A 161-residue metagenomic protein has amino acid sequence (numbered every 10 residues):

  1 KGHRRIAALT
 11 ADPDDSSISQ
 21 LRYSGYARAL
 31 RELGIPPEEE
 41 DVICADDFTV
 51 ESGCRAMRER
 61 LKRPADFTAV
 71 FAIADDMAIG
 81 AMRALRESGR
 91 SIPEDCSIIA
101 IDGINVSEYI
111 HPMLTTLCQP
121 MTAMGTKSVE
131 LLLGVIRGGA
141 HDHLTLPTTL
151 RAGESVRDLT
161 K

Functional and structural regions predicted by a protein language model:
K1-K161: Bacterial carbohydrate/catabolite-sensing allosteric modules
